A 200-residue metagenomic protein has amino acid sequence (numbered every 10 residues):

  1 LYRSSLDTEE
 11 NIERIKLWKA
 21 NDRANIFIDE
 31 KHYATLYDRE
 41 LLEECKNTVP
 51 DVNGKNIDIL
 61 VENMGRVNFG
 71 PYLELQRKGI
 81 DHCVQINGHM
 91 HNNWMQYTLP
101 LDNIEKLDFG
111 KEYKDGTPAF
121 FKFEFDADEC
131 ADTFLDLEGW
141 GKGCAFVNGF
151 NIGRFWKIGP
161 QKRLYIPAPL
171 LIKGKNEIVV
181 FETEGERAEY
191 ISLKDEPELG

Functional and structural regions predicted by a protein language model:
L1-R3, T98-F121: Edge strands and adjacent loops of beta-rich recognition modules
Y2-S4, L41-N47, F121-F123, P160-L164: Short strand-edge motifs at loop-to-beta-strand transitions and within beta-strands of extracellular beta-rich domains
I12-I28, I57, F125-V147, F155-W156 (+1 more regions): Aromatic-lined ligand-binding clefts that engage carbohydrates, nucleic acids, or primary amines
N21, F27-E44, V147-Q161: Solvent-exposed beta-strand/loop surfaces of large extracellular or lumenal domains
N25, Y33-A34, V67-N68, T133 (+3 more regions): Short loop/beta submotifs within extracellular cysteine-rich repeat domains
I28-Y37, I59-G70: Catalytic core of carbohydrate-active enzymes
V49-N53, P169-K173: Surface-exposed, short loops/turns at beta-strand junctions within beta-sandwich domains
E62-N92, G185-G200: Glycine/proline-rich low-complexity spacer/linker segments in large multi-domain proteins
